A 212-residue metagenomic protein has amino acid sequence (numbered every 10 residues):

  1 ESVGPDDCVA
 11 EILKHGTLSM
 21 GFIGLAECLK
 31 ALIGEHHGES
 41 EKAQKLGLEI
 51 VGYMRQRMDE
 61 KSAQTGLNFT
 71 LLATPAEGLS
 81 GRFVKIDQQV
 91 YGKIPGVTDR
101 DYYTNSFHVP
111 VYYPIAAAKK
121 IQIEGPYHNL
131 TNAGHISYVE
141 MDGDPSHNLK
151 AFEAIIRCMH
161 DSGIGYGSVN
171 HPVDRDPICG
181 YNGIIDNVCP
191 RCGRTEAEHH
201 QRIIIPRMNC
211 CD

Functional and structural regions predicted by a protein language model:
E1-D212: Long, C-terminal-biased catalytic regions of enzyme "large/alpha" subunits
